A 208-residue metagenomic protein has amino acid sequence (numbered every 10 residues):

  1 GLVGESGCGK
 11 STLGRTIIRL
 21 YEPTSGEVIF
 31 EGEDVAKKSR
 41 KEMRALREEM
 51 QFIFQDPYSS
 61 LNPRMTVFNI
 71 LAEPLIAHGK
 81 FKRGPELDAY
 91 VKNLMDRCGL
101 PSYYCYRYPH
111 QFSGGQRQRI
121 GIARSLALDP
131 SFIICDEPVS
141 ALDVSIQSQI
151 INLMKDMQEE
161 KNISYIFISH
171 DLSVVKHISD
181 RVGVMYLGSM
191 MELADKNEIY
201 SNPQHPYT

Functional and structural regions predicted by a protein language model:
E5, P138, L142, I146-T208: P-loop NTP-binding/switch modules centered on Walker-like glycine-rich loops
I18: Helix-to-loop junction immediately C-terminal to a conserved catalytic motif
G26-D34, L46: Conserved ABC transporter NBD signature motif
D34, P85-Y103: Conserved ABC ATPase "signature" region
M65-A77: Q-loop/switch helix immediately C-terminal to the Walker
Y108-F112, Q116: Conserved ABC ATPase signature
A127-S131: A short, proline-enriched helix->beta-strand linker immediately N-terminal to the Walker B motif in ABC-type P-loop
